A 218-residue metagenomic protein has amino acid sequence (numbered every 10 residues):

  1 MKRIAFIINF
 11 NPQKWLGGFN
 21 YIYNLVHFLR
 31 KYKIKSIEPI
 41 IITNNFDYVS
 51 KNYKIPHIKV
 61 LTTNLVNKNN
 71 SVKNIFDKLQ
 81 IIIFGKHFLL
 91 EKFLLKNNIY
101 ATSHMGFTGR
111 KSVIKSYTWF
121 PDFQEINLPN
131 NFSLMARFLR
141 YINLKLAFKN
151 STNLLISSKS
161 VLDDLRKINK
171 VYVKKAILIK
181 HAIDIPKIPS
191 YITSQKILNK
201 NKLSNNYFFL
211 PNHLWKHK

Functional and structural regions predicted by a protein language model:
M1-K218: Carbohydrate transferase catalytic cores enriched for Leloir-type hexosyltransferases
